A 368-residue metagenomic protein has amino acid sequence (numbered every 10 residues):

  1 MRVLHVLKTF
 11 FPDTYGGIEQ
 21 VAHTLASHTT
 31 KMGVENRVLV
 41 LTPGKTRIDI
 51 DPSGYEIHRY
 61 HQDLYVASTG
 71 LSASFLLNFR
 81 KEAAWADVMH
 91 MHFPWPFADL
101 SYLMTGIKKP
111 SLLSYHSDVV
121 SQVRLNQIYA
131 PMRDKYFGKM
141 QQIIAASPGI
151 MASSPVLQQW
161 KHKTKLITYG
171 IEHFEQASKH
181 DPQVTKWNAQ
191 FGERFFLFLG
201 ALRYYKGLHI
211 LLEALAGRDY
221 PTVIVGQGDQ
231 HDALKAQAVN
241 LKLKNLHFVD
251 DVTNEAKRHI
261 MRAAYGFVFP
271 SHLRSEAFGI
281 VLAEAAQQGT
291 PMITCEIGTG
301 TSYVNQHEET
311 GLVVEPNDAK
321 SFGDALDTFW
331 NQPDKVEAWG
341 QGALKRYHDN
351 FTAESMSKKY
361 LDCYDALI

Functional and structural regions predicted by a protein language model:
V6-Y15, V21-T69: N-terminal strand-loop element at the rim of the active site of nucleotide-sugar-dependent glycosyltransferases
Q20, R194-G217, D229-K235, K320 (+1 more regions): A conserved mid-protein helix/loop that constitutes part of the nucleotide-sugar donor-binding site
D87, F196, R262-A277, T290: Acidic donor-binding loop of glycosyltransferase active sites
M91-A98: Short His-centered aromatic/hydrophobic patch
G138-Q176: A short, active-site helix/loop in glycosyltransferases that binds the activated sugar's phosphate group
K235-T253: Nucleotide-activated donor-binding/catalytic signature segment of Leloir-type glycosyltransferases, i.e., the conserved
Q287, P291-C295: Short hydrophobic beta-strand element within catalytic cores of glycosyltransferases and related nucleotide-activated
Q306-A319, D327-D334: Conserved acidic donor-binding segment of nucleotide-sugar-dependent glycosyltransferases
